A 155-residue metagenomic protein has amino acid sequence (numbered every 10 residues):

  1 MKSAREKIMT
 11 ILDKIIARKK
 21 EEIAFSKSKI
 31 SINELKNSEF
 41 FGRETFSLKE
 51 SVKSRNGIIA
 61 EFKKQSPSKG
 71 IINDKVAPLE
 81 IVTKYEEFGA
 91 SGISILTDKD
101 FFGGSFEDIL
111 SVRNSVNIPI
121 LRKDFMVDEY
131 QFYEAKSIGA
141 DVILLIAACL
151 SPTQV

Functional and structural regions predicted by a protein language model:
K2-I120, V127: Conserved N-terminal beta1-alpha1 strand-loop-helix module at the mouth
N117, L121-V155: Conserved anion-binding
